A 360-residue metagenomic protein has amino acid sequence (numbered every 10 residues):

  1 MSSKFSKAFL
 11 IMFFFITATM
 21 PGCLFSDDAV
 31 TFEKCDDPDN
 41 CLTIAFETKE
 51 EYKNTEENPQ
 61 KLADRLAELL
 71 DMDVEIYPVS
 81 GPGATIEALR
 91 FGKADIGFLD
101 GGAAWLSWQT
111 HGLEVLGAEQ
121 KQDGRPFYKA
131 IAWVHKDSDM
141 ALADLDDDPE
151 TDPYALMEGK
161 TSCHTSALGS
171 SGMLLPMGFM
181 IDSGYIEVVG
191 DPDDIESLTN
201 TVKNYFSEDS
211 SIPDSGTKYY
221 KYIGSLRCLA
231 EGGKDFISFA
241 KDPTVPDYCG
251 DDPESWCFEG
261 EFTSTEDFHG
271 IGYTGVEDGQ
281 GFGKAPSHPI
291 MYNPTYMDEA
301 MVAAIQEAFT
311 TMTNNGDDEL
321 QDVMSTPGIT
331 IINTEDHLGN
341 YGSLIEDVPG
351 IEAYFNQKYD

Functional and structural regions predicted by a protein language model:
M1-A29: Secretory targeting signatures
F32-D64, M297-D360: An extracytoplasmic/periplasmic, membrane-proximal ligand-sensing/linker region
C35-W105: Extracytoplasmic small-molecule ligand-binding "clamshell" domains of the periplasmic binding protein/Venus flytrap
L62-L70, E158, S171-K218, D252: Ligand-binding cleft/hinge of the Venus flytrap
A63-A67, W133-D148, E254-I332: Extended ligand-binding regions for polar small-molecule ligands
I76-E87, D100, V188-R227, E231 (+1 more regions): Short helix-initiation/N-cap motifs at beta->coil->alpha
F98-G112, F179-D182, Y220-G272: A ligand-binding cleft/hinge motif common to bilobed small-molecule-binding domains
E119-V189: A conserved helix-loop-strand patch within extracytoplasmic ligand-binding domains of the periplasmic binding
